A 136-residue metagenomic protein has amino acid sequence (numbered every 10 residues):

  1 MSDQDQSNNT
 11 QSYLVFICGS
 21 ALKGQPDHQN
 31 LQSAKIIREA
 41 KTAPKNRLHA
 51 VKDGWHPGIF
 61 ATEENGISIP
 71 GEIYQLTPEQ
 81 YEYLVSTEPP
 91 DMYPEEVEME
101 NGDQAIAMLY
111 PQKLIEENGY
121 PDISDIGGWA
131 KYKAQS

Functional and structural regions predicted by a protein language model:
S2-S136: Glycine-aromatic micro-motifs
